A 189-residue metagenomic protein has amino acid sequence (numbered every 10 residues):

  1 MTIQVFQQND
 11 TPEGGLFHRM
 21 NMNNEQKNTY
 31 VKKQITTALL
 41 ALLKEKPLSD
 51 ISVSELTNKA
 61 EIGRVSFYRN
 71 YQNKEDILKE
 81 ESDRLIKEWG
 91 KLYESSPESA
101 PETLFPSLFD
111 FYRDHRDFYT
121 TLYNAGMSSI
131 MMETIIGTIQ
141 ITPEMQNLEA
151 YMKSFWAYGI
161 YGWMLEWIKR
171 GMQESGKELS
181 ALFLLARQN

Functional and structural regions predicted by a protein language model:
T2-F6, D10-L16, E166-N189: C-terminal peripheral helix-coil segments that are non-catalytic and often amphipathic
T2-I3, D10-K46: Basic, helix-initiating cap at the start of DNA-binding domains
L16-M22, Q26, L56-L78, F111-M127 (+3 more regions): Basic/polar phosphate-binding segments, predominantly the helix-turn-helix DNA-binding elements of transcriptional
M22, Q26, Y30, Q72-D76 (+5 more regions): Residues at secondary-structure transition points
T29-L40, K44, S49-V53, N58-E61 (+2 more regions): An amphipathic alpha-helix adjacent to DNA-recognition modules
Y93-F118: Hydrophobic alpha-helical connector segments
S107, Y123-Y161, K177, L184-N189: Amphipathic alpha-helical packing segments from all-alpha helical-bundle domains
